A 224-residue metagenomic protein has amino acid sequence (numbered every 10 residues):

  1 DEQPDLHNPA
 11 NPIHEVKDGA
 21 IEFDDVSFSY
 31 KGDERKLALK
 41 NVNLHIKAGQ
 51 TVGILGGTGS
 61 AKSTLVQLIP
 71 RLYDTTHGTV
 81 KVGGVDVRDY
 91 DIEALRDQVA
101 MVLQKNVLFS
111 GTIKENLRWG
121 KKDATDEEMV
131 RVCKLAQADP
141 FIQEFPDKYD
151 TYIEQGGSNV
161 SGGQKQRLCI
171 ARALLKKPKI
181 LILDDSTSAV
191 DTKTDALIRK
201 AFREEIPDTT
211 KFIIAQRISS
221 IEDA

Functional and structural regions predicted by a protein language model:
P4-H7, H14-A224: ABC-type nucleotide-binding domain
